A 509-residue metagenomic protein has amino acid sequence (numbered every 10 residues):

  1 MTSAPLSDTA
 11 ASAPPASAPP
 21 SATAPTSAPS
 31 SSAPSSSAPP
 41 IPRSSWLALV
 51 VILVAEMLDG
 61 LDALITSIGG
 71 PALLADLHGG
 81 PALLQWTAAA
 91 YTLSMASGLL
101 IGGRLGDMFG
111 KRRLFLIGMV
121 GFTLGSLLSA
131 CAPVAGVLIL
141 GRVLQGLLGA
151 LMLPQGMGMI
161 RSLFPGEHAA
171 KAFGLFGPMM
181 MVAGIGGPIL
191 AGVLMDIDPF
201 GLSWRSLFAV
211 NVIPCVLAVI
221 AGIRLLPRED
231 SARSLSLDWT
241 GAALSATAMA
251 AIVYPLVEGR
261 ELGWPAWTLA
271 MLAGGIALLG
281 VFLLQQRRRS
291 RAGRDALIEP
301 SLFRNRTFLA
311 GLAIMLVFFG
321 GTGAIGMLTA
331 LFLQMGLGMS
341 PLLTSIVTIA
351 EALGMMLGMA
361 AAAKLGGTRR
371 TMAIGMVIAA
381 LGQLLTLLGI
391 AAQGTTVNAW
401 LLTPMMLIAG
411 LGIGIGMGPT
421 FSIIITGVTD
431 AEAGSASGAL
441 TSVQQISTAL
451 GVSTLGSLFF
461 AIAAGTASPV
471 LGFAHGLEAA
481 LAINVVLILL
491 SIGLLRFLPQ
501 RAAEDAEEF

Functional and structural regions predicted by a protein language model:
M1-L61, A75: Cytosolic juxtamembrane N-terminal segment immediately preceding the first transmembrane helix of multi-pass
S45-V54, L58-L61, T66-I68, L278 (+2 more regions): 12-transmembrane solute porter fold
G69-G98, V137, L342, I346: Extracellular/periplasmic helix-loop-helix junction of adjacent transmembrane segments in MFS-like secondary
A72, G103-R104, M108, V193 (+2 more regions): Membrane-interface helix termini in secondary transporters
D76-H78, G110, C131-V137, G338 (+1 more regions): Helix-breaking motifs and short loop linkers at transmembrane-helix boundaries and internal kinks in secondary membrane
A89-G103, G149-M157, R161, I349-A361: Central cavity-lining transmembrane alpha-helices of secondary-active solute carriers, predominantly the Major
R113-T240: Helix-loop-helix hairpins in multi-pass membrane proteins, especially solute transporters
I197-A313, G321, M339-S340, V347: Hydrophobic transmembrane-helix bundles of small-molecule transporters
